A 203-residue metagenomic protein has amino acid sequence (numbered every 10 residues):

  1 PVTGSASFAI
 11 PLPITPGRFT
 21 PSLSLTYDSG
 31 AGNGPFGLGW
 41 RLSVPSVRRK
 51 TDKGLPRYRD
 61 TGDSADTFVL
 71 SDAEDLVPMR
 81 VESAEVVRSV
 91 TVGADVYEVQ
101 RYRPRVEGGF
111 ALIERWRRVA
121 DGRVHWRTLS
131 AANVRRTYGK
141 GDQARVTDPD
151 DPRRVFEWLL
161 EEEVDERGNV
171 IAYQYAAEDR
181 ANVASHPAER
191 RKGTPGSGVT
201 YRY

Functional and structural regions predicted by a protein language model:
P1-Y203: Conserved catalytic cores of ATP-dependent inositol ring kinases
